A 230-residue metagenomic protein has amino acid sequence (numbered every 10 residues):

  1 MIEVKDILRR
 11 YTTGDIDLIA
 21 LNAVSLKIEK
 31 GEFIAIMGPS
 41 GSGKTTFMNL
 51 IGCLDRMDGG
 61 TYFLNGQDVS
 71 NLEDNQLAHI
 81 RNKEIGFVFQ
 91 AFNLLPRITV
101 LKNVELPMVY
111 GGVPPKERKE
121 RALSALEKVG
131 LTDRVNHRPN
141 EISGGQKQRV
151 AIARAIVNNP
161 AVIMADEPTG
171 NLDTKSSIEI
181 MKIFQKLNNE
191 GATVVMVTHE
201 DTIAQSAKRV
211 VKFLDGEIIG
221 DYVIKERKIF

Functional and structural regions predicted by a protein language model:
M1-F213: ABC family nucleotide-binding domain
R209, E217-F230: Conserved beta-strand-loop-alpha-helix hinge in the C-terminal portion of ABC ATPase nucleotide-binding domains
